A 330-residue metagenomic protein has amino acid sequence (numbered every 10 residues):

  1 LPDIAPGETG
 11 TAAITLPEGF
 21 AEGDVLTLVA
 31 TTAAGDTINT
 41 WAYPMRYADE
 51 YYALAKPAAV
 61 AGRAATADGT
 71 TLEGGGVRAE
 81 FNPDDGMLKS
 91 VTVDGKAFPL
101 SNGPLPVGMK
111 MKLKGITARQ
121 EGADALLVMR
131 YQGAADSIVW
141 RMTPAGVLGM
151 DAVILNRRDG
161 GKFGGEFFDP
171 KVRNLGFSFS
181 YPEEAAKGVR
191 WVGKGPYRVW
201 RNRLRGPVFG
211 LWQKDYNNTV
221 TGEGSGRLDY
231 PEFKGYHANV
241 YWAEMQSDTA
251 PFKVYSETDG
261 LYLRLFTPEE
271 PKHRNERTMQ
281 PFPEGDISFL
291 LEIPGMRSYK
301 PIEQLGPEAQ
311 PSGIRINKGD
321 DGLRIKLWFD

Functional and structural regions predicted by a protein language model:
L1-E80: Carbohydrate-binding surfaces of carbohydrate-active enzymes
G19, Y52-D330: Beta-strand/loop-rich accessory regions of lumenal/periplasmic or secreted enzymes, predominantly carbohydrate-active
